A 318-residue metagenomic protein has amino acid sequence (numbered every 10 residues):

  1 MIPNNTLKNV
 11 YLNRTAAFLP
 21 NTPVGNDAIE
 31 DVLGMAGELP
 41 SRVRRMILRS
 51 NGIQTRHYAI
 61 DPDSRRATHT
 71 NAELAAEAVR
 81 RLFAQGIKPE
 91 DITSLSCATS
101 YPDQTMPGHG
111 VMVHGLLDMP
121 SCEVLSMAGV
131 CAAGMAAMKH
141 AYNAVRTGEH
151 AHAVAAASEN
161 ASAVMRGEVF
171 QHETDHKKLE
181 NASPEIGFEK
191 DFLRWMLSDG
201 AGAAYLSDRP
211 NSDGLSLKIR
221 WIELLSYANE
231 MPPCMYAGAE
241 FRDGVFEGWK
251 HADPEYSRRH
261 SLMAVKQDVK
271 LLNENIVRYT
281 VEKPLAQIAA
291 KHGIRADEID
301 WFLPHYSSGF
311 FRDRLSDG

Functional and structural regions predicted by a protein language model:
M1-T68, S183-N275: Condensing-enzyme catalytic core mediating Claisen C-C bond formation in acyl metabolism
F18, A98-D103, G129-G134, A157-S162 (+1 more regions): Acidic, glycine-rich active-site loops and adjacent beta-strand->loop/helix elements that engage anionic groups
V24, M106-G108, A136-K139, V164-V169 (+1 more regions): Short acidic, glycine/serine/threonine-rich loops at helix termini
R44, L48-Y58, R66-T70, S100-H152 (+1 more regions): Conserved catalytic cysteine-centered active-site region of acyl-thioester-dependent Claisen-condensing enzymes
A78-T93, S257, E282-D300: Phosphate/pyrophosphate-binding loops at sites that engage ATP/ADP/AMP, CoA/4′-phosphopantetheine, polyphosphate
D91-S96, G115-A128, A182-F188: Glycine/charged-rich beta-loop-alpha catalytic/anionic-binding loops adjacent to active sites
A98-T105, I299-L315: Glycine-rich phosphate-binding loops at beta-strand->alpha-helix junctions
E149-Q171, Y227-M235, G309: Acyl-CoA/ACP chain-elongation machinery
